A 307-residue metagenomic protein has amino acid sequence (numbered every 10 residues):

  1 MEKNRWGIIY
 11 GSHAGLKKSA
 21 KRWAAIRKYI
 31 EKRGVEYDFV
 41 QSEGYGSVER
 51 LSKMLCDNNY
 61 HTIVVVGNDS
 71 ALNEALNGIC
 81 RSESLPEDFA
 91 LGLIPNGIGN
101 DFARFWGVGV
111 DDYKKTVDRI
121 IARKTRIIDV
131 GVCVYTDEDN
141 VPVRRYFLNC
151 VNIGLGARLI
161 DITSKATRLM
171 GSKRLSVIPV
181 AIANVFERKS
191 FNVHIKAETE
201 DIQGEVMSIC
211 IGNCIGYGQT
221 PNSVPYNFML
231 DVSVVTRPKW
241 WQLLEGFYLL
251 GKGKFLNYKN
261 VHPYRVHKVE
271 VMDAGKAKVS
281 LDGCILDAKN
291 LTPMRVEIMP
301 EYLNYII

Functional and structural regions predicted by a protein language model:
M1-V66, N77: ATP/NTP phosphate-donor binding region
I9, R33, S84-M207: Catalytic core of DAGKc-family lipid kinases
A20-R22, L76-I79, R104-W106, N222-S223: Short amphipathic alpha-helical segments
S70-P86: Short Gly/Thr/Asp-enriched flexible loops that form oxyanion-binding sites at enzyme active sites
N152, G156, C210-P221: Glycine-rich phosphate/pyrophosphate-binding beta-alpha loops
T167-L175, P221-L244: Gly/Ser/Thr-rich active-site loops/lids in small-molecule metabolic enzymes that frequently grip phosphoryl groups
K189-F191, E205-M207, Y226-L230, R265-H267: A generic structural signal for short beta-strands and their flanking turns/coil linkers
A197-E198, N227, V234-I307: ATP/nucleoside-binding phosphotransfer catalytic cores, i.e., glycine-rich phosphate-binding loops
